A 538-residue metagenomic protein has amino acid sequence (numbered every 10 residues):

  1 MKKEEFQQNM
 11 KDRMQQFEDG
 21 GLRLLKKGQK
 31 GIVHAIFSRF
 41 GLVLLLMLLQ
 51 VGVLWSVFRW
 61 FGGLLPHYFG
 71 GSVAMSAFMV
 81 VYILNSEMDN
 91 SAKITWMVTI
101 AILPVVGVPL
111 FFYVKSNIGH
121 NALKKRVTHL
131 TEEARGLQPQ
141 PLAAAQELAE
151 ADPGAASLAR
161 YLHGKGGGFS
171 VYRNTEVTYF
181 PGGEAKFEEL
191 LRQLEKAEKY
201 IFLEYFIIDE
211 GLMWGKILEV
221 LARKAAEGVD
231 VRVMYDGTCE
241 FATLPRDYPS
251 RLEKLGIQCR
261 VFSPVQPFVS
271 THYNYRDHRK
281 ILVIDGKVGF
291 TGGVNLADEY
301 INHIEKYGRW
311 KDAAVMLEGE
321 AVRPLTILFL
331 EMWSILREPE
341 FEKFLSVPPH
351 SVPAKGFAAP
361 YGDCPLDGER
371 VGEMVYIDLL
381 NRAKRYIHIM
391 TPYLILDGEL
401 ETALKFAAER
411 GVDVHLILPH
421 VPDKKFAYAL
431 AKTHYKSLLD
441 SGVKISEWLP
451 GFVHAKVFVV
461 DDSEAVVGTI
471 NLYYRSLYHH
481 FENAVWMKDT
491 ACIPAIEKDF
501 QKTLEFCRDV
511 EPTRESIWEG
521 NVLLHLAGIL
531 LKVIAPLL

Functional and structural regions predicted by a protein language model:
M1-M374, D378, R382, P422 (+5 more regions): N-terminal localization/anchoring segments of enzymes in phospholipid and broader phosphate metabolism
D367, Y393-I395, V421-A429, I445-W448 (+2 more regions): Short, contiguous acidic/charged loop-to-helix segments that flank catalytic cores in large enzymes
M390-T391, W448, V467-G468: Thr-Gly-centered strand-to-loop micro-motif
Y393-H415, P419, K424: Helical hairpin unit composed of two closely spaced alpha helices linked by a short loop
T402, Y428-K432: Short glycine/threonine-rich loop-to-helix capping motif typified by GTGT followed within a few residues by an Asp-Pro
P450-F452: Cytochrome P450 C-terminal beta-domain/meander region
K456: Catalytic-core elements of nucleic-acid end-processing and repair enzymes
